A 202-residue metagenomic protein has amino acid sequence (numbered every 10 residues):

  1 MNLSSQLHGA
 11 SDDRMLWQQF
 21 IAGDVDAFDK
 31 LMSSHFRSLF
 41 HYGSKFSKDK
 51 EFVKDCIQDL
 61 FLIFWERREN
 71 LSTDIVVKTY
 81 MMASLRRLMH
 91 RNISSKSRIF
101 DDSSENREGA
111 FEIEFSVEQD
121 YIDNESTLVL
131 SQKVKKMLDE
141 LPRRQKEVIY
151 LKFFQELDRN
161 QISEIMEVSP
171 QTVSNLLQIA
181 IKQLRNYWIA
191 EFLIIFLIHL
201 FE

Functional and structural regions predicted by a protein language model:
M1-R37, E202: N-terminal module of bacterial RNA polymerase sigma factors
N2-H8, E164, I181-E202: C-terminal edge and immediately downstream basic/flexible tail or linker adjoining helix-turn-helix-like DNA-binding
G9, I99-N124: Internal acidic/polar
I21-A22, F61-V76, S95: Sigma70-family region 2
H41, D55-L62, I75-R87: Structural recognition of an alpha-helix C-terminal capping motif at a helix-to-coil junction
E69-S72, A83-S104: Arg/Lys-rich amphipathic alpha helix in sigma70-family domain 2
I75, R86, Q145, N160-A190: DNA-recognition helix of helix-turn-helix
V148-K152: A short pre-motif secondary-structure segment
